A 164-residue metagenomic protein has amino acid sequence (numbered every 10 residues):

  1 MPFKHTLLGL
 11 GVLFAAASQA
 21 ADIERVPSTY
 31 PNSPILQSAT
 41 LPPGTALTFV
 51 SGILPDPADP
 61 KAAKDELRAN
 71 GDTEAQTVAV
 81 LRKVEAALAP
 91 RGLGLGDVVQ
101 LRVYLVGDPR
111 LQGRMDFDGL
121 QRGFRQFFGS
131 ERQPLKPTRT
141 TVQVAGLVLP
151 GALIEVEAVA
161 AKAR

Functional and structural regions predicted by a protein language model:
M1-F3: N-terminal secretory signal peptides that target proteins for export/translocation
H5-R82, A86-Q100, D108-R164: N-terminal presequence-like segments and the immediate start of the first folded domain
